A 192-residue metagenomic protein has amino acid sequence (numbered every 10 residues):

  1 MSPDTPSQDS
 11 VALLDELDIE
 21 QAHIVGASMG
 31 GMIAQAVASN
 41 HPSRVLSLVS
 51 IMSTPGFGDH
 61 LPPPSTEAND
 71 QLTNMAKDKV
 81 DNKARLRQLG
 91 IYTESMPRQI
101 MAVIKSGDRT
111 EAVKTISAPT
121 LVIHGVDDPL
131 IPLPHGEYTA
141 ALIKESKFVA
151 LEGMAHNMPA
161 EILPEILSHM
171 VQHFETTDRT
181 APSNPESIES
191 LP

Functional and structural regions predicted by a protein language model:
M1-V25, S168: Active-site loop/oxyanion-hole signature of alpha/beta-hydrolase fold enzymes
G26, G30-G31: Catalytic nucleophile loop
M32-N40, L46-T73: Flexible "cap/lid" loop of the alpha/beta hydrolase fold
M96-A112, A118: Active-site nucleophile elbow and catalytic-triad environment of alpha/beta-hydrolase enzymes
I116, V122-H124, D128: Short beta-strand/loop motif that positions the catalytic acidic residue of the alpha/beta-hydrolase fold
A118, P132-T139: Short alpha-helix in the alpha/beta-hydrolase fold that links the catalytic acid
D127-I131, H156: Acidic catalytic loop of the alpha/beta-hydrolase fold
S146-P192: Catalytic active-site module of serine/aspartate enzymes centered on a nucleophile-bearing elbow/loop
